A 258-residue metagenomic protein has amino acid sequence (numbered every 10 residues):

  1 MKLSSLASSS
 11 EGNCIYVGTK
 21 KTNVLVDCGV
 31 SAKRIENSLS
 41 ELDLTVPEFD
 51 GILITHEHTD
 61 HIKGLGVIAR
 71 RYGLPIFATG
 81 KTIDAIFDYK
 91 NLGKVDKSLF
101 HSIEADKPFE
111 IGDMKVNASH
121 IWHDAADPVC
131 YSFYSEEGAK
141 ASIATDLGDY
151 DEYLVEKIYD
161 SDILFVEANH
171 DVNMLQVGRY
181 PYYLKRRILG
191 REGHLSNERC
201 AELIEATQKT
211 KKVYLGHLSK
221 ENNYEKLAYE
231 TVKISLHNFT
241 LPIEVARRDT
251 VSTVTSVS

Functional and structural regions predicted by a protein language model:
M1-L42, D127-D146, I163: Conserved beta-strand hairpin/beta-sheet module of binuclear metal-dependent hydrolase folds, prominently
S4-C14, E57-K63, A118: Structured catalytic core of nucleotide-sugar glycosyltransferases
V26-G29, D50-E57, F77-G80, S142-T145 (+3 more regions): Active-site neighborhood of phospho(di)ester-bond hydrolases with catalytic His/Asp-centered motifs
K33-T79: Active-site metal-binding motif and surrounding structural segment of the metallo-beta-lactamase
K63-Y72, F87-K90, N223-E230: Metal-dependent catalytic neighborhoods of phosphoester/phosphodiester hydrolases
G80-C130, Y134-G138: Metallo-beta-lactamase
K107, D113-H123, Y134, G138-A139 (+2 more regions): Conserved catalytic scaffold of divalent metal-dependent phosphoesterases
E152-R247: Cap/insert and terminal regions of metallo-dependent hydrolase folds
